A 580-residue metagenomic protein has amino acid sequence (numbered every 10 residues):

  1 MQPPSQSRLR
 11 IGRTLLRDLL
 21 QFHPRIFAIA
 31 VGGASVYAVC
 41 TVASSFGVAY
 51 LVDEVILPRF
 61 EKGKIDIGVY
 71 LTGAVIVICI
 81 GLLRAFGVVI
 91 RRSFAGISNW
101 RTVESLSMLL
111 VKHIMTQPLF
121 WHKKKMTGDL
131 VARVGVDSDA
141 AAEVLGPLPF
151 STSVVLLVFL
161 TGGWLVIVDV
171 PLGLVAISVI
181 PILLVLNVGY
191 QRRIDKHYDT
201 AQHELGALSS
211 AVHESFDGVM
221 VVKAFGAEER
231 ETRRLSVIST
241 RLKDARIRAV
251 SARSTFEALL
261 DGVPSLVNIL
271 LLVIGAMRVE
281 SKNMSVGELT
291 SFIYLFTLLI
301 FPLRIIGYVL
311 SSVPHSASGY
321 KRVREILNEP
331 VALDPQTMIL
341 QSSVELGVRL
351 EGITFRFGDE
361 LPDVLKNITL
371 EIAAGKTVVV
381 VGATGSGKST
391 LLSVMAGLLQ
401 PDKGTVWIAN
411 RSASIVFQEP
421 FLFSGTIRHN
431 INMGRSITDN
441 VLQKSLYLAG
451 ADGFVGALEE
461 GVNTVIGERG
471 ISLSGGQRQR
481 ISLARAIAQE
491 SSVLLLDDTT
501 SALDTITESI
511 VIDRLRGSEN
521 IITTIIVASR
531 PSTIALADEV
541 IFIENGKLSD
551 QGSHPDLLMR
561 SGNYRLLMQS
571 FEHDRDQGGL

Functional and structural regions predicted by a protein language model:
M1-T41, I56-G73, I90-A95, K112 (+7 more regions): Membrane-integrated ABC transporters
I11, M115-F159: Juxtamembrane loop-to-helix connectors within ABC transporter transmembrane domains
R17, Q21-P24, L119-F120, V136-L145 (+7 more regions): An intracellular "coupling" helix at the cytosolic face of ABC transporter transmembrane type-1 domains
R25-F46, V77, R92-G96, A142-V154 (+4 more regions): Alpha-helical segments in transporter systems
F27-V36, L83, P149-T200, V273-M284: Transmembrane helices of ABC transporter permease
G73-V88, I180-N187, R253-V267, V273 (+1 more regions): Hydrophobic alpha-helical segments in the permease module
A227, S251, L299-I326: Cytosolic ends of transmembrane helices, especially the final helix of ABC transmembrane type-1 domains
S342-L580: ABC-type nucleotide-binding domain
